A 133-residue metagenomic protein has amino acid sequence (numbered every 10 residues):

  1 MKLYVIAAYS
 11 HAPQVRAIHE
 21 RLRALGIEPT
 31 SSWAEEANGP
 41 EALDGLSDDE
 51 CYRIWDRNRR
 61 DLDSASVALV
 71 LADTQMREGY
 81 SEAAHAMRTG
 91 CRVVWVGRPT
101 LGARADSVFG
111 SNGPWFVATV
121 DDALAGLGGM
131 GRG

Functional and structural regions predicted by a protein language model:
M1-G133: Conserved catalytic or regulatory cores that recognize and/or transform ribose-phosphate-containing ligands
